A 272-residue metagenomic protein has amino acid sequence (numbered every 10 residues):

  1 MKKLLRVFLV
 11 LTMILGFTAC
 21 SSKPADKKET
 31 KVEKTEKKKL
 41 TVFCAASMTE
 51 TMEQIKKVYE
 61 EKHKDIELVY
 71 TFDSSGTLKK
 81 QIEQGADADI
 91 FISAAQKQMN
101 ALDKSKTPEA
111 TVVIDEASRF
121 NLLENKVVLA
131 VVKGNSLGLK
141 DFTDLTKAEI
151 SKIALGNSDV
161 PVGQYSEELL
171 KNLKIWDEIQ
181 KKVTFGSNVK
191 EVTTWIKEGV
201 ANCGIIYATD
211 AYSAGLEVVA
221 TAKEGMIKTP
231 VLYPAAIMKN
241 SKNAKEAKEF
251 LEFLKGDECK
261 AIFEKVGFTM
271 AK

Functional and structural regions predicted by a protein language model:
K2-P24: Sec-dependent N-terminal signal peptides of Gram-positive bacterial secreted proteins and lipoproteins
C20-E60, G76, E83-Q84, A95-Q96 (+2 more regions): Exported/periplasmic ABC-transporter solute-binding proteins
K37, D65, A88: Active-site acidic short loop of glycosyltransferases
K57-V69: Signal peptide-proximal N-terminal region of secreted/periplasmic/extracellular or secretory-lumen proteins
E67-V69, Q98-T107: A general secondary-structure boundary signal
L68, E116-S118: A short linear hydrophobic-aromatic micro-motif
D73, T77, Q81, T107-D115: N-terminal post-signal-peptidase region of extra-cytosolic proteins
D89-S93: Periplasmic-binding protein-like
